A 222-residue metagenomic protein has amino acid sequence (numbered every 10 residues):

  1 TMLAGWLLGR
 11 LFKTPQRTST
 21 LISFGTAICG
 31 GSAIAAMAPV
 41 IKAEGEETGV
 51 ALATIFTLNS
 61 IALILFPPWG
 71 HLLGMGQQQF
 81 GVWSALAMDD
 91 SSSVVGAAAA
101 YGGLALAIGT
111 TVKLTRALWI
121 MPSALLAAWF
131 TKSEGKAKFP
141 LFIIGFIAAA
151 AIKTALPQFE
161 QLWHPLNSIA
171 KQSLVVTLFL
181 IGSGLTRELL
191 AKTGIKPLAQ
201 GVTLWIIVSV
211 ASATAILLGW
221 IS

Functional and structural regions predicted by a protein language model:
T1-A27, T57-M75, V176, A191-S222: Transmembrane alpha-helices that form the ion-translocation and gating core of multi-pass ion transport proteins
W6-L7, A36, I64-W69, V94-A97 (+3 more regions): Alpha-helical transmembrane segments of multipass membrane proteins
P15-I61, Q79-G102, I169: Alpha-helical membrane segments and immediately flanking helix-loop junctions that form or couple to the substrate/ion
S23, G49, A53-F56, S84 (+6 more regions): Internal alpha-helical transmembrane segments of multi-pass membrane proteins, especially GPCRs
G30-G31, A51-W69, L86-V95, T111-S123 (+1 more regions): Membrane-embedded alpha-helical segments of transport systems, primarily multispan ion/solute transporters
H71-Q78, V82, G103-I108, L156-N167 (+1 more regions): Membrane-interface helix termini and inter-helical loops of multi-pass transporters
M121-G194, W205-S222: Structural signature of multi-pass alpha-helical membrane transport proteins
